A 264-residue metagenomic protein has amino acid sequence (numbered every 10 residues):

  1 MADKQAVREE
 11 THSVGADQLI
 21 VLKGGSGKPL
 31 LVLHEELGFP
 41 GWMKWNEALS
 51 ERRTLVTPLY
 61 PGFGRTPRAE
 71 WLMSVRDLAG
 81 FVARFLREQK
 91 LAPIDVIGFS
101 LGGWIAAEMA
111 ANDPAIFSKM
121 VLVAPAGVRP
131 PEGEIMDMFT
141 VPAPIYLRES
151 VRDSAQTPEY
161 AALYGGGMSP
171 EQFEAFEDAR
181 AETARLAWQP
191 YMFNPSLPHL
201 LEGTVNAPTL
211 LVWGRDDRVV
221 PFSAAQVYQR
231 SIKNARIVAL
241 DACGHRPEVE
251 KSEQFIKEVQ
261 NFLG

Functional and structural regions predicted by a protein language model:
G15-R65: Conserved HGGG/HGGXW glycine-rich cap/lid loop of the alpha/beta-hydrolase fold
V56-I97, K257: Active-site loop/oxyanion-hole signature of alpha/beta-hydrolase fold enzymes
G98, G102, A106: Gly/Ala-rich beta-loop-alpha elbow adjacent to hydrolase catalytic centers
A107, A111-N112, F117-E149: Flexible "cap/lid" loop of the alpha/beta hydrolase fold
G133-D137, L147-A207: Conserved alpha/beta-hydrolase catalytic His-Asp/Glu region
T204-V205, L211-W213, D217: Short beta-strand/loop motif that positions the catalytic acidic residue of the alpha/beta-hydrolase fold
R218-A224: Conserved alpha/beta-hydrolase "acid-adjacent" motif
C243-S252, I256: Catalytic histidine-centered segment of alpha/beta-hydrolase-like enzymes
